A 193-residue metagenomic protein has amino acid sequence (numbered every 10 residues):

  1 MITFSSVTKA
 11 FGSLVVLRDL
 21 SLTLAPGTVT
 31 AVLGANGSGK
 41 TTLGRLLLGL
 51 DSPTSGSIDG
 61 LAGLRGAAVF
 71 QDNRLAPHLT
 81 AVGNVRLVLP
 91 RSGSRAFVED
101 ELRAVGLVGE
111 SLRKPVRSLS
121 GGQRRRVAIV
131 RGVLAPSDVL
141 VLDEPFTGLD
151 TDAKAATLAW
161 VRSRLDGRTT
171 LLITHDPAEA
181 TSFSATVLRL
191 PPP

Functional and structural regions predicted by a protein language model:
I2, L17-D19: Conserved structural motif at the start of ABC-family nucleotide-binding domains
L33-A35: The feature captures the beta-strand-to-loop junction immediately N-terminal to the Walker
L48: Helix-to-loop junction immediately C-terminal to a conserved catalytic motif
R95-S111: Conserved ABC ATPase "signature" region
P115-L119, Q123: Conserved ABC ATPase signature
I129: Hydrophobic anchor residue at the start of the ABC signature
L134-D138: A short, proline-enriched helix->beta-strand linker immediately N-terminal to the Walker B motif in ABC-type P-loop
